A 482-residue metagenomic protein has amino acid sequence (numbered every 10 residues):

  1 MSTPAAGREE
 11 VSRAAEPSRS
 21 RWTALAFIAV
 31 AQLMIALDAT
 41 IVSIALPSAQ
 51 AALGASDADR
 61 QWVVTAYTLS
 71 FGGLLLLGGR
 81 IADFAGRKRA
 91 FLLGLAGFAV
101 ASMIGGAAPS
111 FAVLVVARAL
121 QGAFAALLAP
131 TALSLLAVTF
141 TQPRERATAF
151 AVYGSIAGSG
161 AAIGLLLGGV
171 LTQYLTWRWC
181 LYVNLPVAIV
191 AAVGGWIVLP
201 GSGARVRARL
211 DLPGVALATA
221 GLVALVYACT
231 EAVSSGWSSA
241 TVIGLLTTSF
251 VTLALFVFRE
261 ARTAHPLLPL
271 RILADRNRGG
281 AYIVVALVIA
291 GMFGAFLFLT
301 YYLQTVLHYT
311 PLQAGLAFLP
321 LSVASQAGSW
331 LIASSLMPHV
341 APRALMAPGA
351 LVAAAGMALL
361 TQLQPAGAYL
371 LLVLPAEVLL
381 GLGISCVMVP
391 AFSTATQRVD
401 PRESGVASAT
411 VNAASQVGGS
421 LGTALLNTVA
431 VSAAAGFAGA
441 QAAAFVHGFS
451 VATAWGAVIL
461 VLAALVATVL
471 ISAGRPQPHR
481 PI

Functional and structural regions predicted by a protein language model:
S2-I197, L331, L336-V340, M346 (+3 more regions): Transmembrane-helix bundle of Major Facilitator Superfamily
T3, L133, L185-A204, T219-E231 (+2 more regions): C-terminal membrane-cytosol helix-exit motif in multi-pass small-molecule transporters
A14-A15, V190-T219, A261-R276, M337-P338 (+2 more regions): Flexible interhelical linker loops that connect adjacent transmembrane helices in multi-pass membrane transporters
R21-L37, V42-I44, D57, V63 (+4 more regions): 12-transmembrane solute porter fold
A58-W62, A112-L120, L175-V183, R209-D211 (+3 more regions): Interfacial loop-to-helix junctions that mark the boundaries of transmembrane helices in multi-pass membrane
F140-A147, Q173-W179, G203-R209, T305-Q313: Short juxtamembrane and helix-loop transition motifs at transmembrane-helix boundaries in membrane proteins
T141-P143, G201-V206, C229-I243: Alpha-helical transmembrane bundle and helix-membrane interface signal in multi-pass integral membrane proteins
